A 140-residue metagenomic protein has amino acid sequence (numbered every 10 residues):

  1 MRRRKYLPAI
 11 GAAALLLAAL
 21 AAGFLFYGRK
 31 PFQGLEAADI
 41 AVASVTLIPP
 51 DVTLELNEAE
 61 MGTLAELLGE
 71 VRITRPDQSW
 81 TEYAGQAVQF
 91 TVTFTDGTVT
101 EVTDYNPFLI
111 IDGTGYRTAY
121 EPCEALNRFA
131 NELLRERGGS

Functional and structural regions predicted by a protein language model:
R2-S140: Function-determining sites in protein domains
